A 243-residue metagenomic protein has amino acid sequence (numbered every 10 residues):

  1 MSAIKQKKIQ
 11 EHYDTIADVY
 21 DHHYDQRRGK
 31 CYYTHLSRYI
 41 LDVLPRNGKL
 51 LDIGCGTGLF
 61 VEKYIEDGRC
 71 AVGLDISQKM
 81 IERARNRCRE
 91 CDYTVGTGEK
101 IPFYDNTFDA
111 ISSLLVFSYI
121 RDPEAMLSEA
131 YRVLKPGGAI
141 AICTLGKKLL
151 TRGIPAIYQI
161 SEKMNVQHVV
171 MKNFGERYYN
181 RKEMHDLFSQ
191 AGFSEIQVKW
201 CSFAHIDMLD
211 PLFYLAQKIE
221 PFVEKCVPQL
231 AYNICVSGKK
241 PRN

Functional and structural regions predicted by a protein language model:
M1-P45, L59, K63, R83 (+3 more regions): Conserved class I S-adenosyl-L-methionine
L51-I53, T57-K100: Class I SAM-dependent methyltransferase SAM/SAH-binding core
S112: A conserved beta-strand element that flanks and buttresses the S-adenosyl-L-methionine
L115-Y119: Short catalytic micro-motifs in class I SAM-dependent methyltransferases
E124-A139: A short glycine-rich, Lys/Arg-flanked "PGG" loop and its adjoining helix->strand segment in the class I
A141-M164: Conserved class I S-adenosyl-L-methionine
S161-M164, H185-D186, I196-N243: A C-terminal cap/extension of S-adenosyl-L-methionine-dependent methyltransferases that defines the acceptor-substrate
Q167-E183: Acceptor-substrate binding/catalytic loop of class I
